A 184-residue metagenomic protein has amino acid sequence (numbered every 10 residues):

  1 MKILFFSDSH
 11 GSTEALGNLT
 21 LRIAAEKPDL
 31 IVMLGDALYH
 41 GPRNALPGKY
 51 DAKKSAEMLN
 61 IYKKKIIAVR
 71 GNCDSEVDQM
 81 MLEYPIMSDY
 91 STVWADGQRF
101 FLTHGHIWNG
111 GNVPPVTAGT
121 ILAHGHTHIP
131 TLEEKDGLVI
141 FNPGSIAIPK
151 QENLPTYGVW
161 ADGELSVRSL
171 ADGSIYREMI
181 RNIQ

Functional and structural regions predicted by a protein language model:
K2-A95: Core catalytic region of metal-dependent phosphoesterases/phosphodiesterases, especially metallo-beta-lactamase-like
F6, R70-N72, L102, H124 (+1 more regions): Alpha-helical architecture
S9, T20, A37, S55-A56 (+4 more regions): Functionally constrained cores in energy, signaling, and assembly domains
H10, H40, Y62, H104-H106 (+1 more regions): Histidine (H) residue identity feature
H40-R43, E76-Q79, F101, G110-N112 (+1 more regions): Short acidic/glycine-rich loop or secondary-structure boundary segments that cap or lie
R99, H106-E178: Conserved beta-sheet core of the metallophosphoesterase superfamily
I183-Q184: Non-catalytic terminal accessory segments
